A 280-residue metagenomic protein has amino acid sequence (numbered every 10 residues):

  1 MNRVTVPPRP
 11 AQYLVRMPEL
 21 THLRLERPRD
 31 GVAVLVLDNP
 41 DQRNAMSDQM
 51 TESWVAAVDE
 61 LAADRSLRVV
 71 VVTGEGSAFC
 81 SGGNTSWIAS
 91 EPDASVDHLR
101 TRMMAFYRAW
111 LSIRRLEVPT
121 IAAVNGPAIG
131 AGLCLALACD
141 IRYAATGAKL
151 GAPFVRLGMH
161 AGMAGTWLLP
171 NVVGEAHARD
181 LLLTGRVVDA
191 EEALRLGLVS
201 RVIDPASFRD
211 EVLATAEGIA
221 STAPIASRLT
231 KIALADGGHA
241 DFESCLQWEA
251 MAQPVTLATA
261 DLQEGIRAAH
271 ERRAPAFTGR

Functional and structural regions predicted by a protein language model:
M1-T5: Polybasic, low-complexity intrinsically disordered segments
V6-E75, D97, L111: Conserved CoA-thioester-binding segment of acyl-CoA-metabolizing enzymes
L35, N39, W54, V72 (+7 more regions): Terminal peptide-recognition signature
M46, I88-E91, L116: Helix-loop segment at the mouth of the active site in Rossmann-fold oxidoreductases, especially SDR/KR enzymes
M50-W54, R102-A105, F208, E249: Hydrophobic alpha-helical membrane-association signature
G74-L111, A128, R156-G158, D241: Glycine- (often His-adjacent) and acidic-residue-rich active-site loop that binds/positions the CoA thioester
S112-S227, S244, A250-T259, Q263-R267 (+2 more regions): Crotonase-fold acyl-CoA enzyme core
K231-A240: Short, charged, surface-exposed hinge/linker loops at domain edges that act as mobile lids or interdomain connectors
